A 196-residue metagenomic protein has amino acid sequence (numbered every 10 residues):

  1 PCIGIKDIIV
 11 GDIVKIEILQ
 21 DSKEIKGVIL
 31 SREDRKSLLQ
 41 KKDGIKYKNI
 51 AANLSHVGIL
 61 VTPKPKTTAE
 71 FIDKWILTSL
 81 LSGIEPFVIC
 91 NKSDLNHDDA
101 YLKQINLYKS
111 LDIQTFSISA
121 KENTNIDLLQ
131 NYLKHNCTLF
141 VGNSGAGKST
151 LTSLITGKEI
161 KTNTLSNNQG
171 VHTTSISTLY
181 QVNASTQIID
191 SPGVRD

Functional and structural regions predicted by a protein language model:
P1-A69: N-terminal accessory targeting/assembly segments
C2-S22, G27-R32, I126-D196: Conserved G1/Walker A P-loop phosphate-binding module
G11, S79, N91: Residue-level signal for inorganic ion chemistry
L54-L60, S82-S93, D112-I118: Conserved beta-strand/loop subsegment of P-loop NTPase cores
P63-K64, K92-S93, S191-V194: Conserved Walker B
A69, N96-D99, K148, D196: Switch/connector loops and helix/strand junctions flanking conserved nucleotide-binding motifs in nucleotide-processing
E70-E85: Histidine-anchored nucleotide/phosphate-binding helix
D94-A146: Canonical P-loop GTPase G-domain recognition
